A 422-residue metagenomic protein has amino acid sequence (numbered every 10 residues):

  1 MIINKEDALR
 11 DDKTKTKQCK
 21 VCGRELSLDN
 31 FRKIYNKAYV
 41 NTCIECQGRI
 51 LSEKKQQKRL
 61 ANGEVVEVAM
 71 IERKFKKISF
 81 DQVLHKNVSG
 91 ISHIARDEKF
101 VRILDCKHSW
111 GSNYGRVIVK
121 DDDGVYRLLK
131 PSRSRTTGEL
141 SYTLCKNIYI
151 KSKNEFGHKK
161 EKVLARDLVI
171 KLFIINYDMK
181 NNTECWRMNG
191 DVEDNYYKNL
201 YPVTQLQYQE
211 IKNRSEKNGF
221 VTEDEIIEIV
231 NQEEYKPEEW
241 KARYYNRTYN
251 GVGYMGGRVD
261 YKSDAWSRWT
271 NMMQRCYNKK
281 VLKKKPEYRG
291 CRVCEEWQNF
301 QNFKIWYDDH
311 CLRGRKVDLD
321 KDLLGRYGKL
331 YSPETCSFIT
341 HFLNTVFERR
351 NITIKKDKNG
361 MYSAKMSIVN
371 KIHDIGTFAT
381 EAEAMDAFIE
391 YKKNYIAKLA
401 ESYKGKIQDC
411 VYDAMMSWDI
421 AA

Functional and structural regions predicted by a protein language model:
M1-D7, L26: Short Cys/His-rich Zn2+-coordinating modules
M1-I2, V68-M70, D419-A422: Intrinsically disordered, low-complexity and often Lys/Arg-enriched segments
A8-T14: Short acidic alpha-helix initiation/capping motifs at coil-to-helix transition points, especially at protein N-termini
T14-V21, E25-L28, R32-N182, D191-G314 (+2 more regions): Conserved recognition-core residues within compact binding domains
S27, K321-L323, I396-K398: The canonical J-domain HPD catalytic loop and its flanking helix-turn segment that engages Hsp70 and stimulates ATP
R187, K316-K329: Acidic catalytic motifs of isoprenoid enzymes
I396-A422: Extended, polar beta-sheet/loop recognition surfaces of beta-rich domains that mediate binding to diverse ligands
